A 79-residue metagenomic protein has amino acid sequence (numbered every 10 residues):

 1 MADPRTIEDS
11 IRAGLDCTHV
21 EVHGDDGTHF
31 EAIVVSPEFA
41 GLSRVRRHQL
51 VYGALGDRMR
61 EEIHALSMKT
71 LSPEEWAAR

Functional and structural regions predicted by a protein language model:
M1-G27: N-terminal first-folded block
T18, D26-F30, E62-L66: A generic structural signal for short beta-strands and their flanking turns/coil linkers
H23, I33, K69-L71: Solvent-exposed beta-strand sheet faces enriched in polar/charged residues
G27-H29, F39, P73-E74: Short active-site-proximal "capping" loops at secondary-structure junctions
F30-V34, W76-R79: Short, solvent-exposed polar/charged micro-motifs at secondary-structure junctions
I33-R46: A short interface-forming secondary-structure element
Q49-R79: C-terminal structural segments of small proteins and small subunits
